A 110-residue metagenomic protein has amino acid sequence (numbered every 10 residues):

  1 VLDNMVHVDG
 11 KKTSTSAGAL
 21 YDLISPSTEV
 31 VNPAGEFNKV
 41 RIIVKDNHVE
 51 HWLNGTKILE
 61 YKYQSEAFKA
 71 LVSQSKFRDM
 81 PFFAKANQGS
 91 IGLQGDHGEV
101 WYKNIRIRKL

Functional and structural regions predicted by a protein language model:
V1-L110: Carbohydrate-interacting regions of secretory-pathway proteins
